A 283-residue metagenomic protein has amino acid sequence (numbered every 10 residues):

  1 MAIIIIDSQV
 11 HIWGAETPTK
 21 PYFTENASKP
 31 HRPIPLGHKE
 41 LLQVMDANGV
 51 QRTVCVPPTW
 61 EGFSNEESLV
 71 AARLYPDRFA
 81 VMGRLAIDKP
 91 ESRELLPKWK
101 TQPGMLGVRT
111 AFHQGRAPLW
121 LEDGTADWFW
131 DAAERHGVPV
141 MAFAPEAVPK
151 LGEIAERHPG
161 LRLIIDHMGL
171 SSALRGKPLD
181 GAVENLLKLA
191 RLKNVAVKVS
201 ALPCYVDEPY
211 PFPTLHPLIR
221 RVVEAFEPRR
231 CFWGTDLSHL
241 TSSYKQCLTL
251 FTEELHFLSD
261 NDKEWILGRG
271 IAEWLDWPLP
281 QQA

Functional and structural regions predicted by a protein language model:
I3-S8, T24-R52, R221, F226-F232 (+1 more regions): Mid-to-C-terminal alpha-helical segments outside catalytic/metal-binding sites
I5-A15, I165-M168: Histidine-centered catalytic micro-motifs
Q9, M45, S68, V108 (+6 more regions): Conserved, mostly hydrophobic/aromatic
H11, T59, H113, G169 (+2 more regions): Catalytic metal-binding/acid-base residues of hydrolase active sites
W13-K39, V44-Q51, Q102-A111, L161-R162 (+2 more regions): Active-site gating loops and adjacent loop-to-helix segments of metal-dependent hydrolytic enzymes
R52, E61-E146, E153-A155, K198-L202 (+1 more regions): Active-site gating/metal-coordination segments in enzymes
F79-M82, R162-M168, T252, A283: Short hydrophobic/aromatic-enriched beta-strand-loop microsegments
L119-W233, L279-Q281: Catalytic pocket-lining loop regions of alpha/beta-barrel enzymes, especially the amidohydrolase/enolase/GH5 lineages
